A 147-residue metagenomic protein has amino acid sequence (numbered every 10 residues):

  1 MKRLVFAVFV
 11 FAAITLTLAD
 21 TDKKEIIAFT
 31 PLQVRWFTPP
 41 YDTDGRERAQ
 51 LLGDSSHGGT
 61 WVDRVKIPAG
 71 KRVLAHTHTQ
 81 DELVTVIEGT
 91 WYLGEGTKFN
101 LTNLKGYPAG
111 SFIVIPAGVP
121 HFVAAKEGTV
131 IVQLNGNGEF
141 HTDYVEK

Functional and structural regions predicted by a protein language model:
L4-A13: Sec-dependent N-terminal signal peptides
A7, D20-D22, E82, Y144: Mature catalytic domains of secreted/periplasmic carbohydrate-active enzymes
L18-W61, K147: A short, N-terminal "cap"/entry segment at the start of jelly-roll beta-barrel domains of the cupin/DSBH fold
E25-A28, T102-K105, F122-K147: Double-stranded beta-helix
G58-H78, G106, P116-A117: Conserved short histidine dyad/triad with adjacent acidic residue
P68-K71, T77-K98: Glycine- and acidic-residue-biased ligand/ion/polar-headgroup-sensing regions
V73-A75, L93-G94, I115, P120-K126: Short beta-strand His + acidic residue motifs that chelate non-heme Fe in jelly-roll/DSBH and cupin folds
W91, T97-G118: Short acidic-glycine-tyrosine-enriched beta hairpin
